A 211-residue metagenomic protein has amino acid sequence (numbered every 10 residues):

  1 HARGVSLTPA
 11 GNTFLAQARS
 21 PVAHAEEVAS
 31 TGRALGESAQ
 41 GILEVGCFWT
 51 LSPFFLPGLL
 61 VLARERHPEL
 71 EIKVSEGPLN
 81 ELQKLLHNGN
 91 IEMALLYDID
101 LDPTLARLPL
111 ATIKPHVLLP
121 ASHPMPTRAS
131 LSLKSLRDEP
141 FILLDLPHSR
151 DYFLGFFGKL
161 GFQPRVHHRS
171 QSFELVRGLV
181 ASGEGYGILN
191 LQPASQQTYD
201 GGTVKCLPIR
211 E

Functional and structural regions predicted by a protein language model:
S6-Q40: Alpha-helical "hinge/linker" immediately C-terminal to small N-terminal DNA-binding modules
S20, L35, G58-L62, L79-L119 (+5 more regions): Short beta-strand-centered segments that line the small-molecule binding cleft or hinge of alpha/beta clamshell
Q40-P103, Q163, S170: Central regulatory/effector-binding core of bacterial HTH transcription factors
I42-G46, A94, L118, I142 (+1 more regions): Short, well-ordered beta-strand segments
P78, S132, Q171-S172, N190: Short loop/turn segments at beta->alpha junctions
Y97, E139-L160, S182: Secondary-structure junction motif
T104-F141: Flexible hinge/capping segments at coil-to-helix
R210-E211: Periplasmic-binding protein-like
